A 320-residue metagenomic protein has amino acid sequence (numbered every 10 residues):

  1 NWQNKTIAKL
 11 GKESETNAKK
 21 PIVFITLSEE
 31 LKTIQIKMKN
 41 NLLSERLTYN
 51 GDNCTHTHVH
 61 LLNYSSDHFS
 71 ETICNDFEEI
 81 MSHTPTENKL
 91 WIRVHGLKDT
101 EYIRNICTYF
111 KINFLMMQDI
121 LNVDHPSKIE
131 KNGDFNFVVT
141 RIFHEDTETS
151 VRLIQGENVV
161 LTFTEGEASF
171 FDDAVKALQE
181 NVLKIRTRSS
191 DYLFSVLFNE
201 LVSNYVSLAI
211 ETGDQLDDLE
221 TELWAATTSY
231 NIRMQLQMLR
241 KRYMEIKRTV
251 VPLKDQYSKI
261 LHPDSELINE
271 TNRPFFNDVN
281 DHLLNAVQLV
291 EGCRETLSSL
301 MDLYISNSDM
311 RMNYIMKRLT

Functional and structural regions predicted by a protein language model:
W2, P21-N269, F275-V287, G292: Peripheral, non-transmembrane regulatory/ligand-interaction domains of membrane transport proteins
Q3, G11-E13: Short linear segments in intrinsically disordered or otherwise low-structure-confidence regions
A8, E15-A18: Short hydrophobic alpha-helical segments enriched in small aliphatic residues
D281-T320: Hydrophobic alpha-helical transmembrane segments and their immediately adjacent juxtamembrane loops
